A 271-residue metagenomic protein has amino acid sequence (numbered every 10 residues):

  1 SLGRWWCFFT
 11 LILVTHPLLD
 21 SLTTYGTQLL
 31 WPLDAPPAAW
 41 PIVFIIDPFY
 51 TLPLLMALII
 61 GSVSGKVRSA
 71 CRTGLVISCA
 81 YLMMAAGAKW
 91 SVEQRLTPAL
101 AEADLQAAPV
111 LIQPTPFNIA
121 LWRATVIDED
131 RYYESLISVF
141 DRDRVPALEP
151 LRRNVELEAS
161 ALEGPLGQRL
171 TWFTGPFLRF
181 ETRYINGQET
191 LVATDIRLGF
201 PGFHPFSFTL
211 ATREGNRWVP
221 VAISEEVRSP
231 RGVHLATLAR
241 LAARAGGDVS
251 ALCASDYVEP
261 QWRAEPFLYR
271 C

Functional and structural regions predicted by a protein language model:
S1-V67, A103-Q106, L111-Q113: Functional transmembrane or membrane-interface alpha-helices that line membrane-embedded catalytic, ligand-binding
I12, P98-E102, A161-L162: Short, basic/low-complexity N-terminal boundary segments at the transition from targeting/disordered tails
L19-S21, A88-V92, N118-I119: Active-site environment of divalent metal-dependent phosphoester hydrolases
G65-V92: Internal/C-terminal transmembrane anchor helices
M83, G87, I112-T115, G167-Q168: A short glycine-/small-residue-rich loop at the edge of a beta-strand within enzyme catalytic domains
K89-A108: Alpha-helical transmembrane signal-anchor/signal-peptide segments
A108, L121-R123, I127-C271: Extracytosolic and intramembrane catalytic regions of membrane-associated proteins in envelope/secretory systems
P114-P116, T125-V126: Short, conserved, surface-exposed binding loops centered on an aromatic residue
